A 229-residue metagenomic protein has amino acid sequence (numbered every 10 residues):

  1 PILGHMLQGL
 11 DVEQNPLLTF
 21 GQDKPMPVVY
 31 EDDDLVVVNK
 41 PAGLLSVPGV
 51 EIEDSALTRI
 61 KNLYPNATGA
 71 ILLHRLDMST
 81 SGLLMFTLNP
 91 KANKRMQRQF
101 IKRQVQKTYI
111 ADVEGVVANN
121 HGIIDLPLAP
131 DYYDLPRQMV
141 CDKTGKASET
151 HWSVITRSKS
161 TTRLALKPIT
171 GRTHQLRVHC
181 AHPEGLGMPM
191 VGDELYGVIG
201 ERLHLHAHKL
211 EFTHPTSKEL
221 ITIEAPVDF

Functional and structural regions predicted by a protein language model:
P1-F229: RNA pseudouridine synthases
